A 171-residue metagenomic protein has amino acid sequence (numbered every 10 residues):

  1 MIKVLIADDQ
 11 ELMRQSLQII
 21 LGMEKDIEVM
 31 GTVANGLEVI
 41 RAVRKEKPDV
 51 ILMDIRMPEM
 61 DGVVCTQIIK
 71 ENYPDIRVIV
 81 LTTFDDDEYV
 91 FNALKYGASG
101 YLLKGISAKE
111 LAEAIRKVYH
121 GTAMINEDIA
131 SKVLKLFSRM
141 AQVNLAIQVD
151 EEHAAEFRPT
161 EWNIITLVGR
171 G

Functional and structural regions predicted by a protein language model:
D8, D54, T82: Active-site residues of response regulator receiver
D26-A34, A42: Short hydrophobic/Thr-rich beta-strand motif most characteristic of the beta2 strand and flanking loop of CheY-like
N35-E38, D61-V64: Acidic catalytic/metal-coordinating carboxylates
E46-L52: Active-site beta3 strand of CheY-like receiver
M53-D54, C65: Active-site T/S-Asp motif of two-component receiver
M57: Receiver (REC) domain active-site loop signature in two-component systems and cognate sites in sensor histidine kinases
Y89-K95, G105-A154, N163: Short, flexible helix-to-coil linker/hinge segments that flank and couple to helix-turn-helix
